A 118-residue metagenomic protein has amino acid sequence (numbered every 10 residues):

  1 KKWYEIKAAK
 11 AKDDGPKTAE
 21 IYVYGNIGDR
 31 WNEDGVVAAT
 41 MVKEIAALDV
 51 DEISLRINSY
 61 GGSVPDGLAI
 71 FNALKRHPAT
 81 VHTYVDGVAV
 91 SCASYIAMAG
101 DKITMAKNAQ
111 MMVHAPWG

Functional and structural regions predicted by a protein language model:
K1-C92, M98-G118: N-terminal organellar transit peptides
